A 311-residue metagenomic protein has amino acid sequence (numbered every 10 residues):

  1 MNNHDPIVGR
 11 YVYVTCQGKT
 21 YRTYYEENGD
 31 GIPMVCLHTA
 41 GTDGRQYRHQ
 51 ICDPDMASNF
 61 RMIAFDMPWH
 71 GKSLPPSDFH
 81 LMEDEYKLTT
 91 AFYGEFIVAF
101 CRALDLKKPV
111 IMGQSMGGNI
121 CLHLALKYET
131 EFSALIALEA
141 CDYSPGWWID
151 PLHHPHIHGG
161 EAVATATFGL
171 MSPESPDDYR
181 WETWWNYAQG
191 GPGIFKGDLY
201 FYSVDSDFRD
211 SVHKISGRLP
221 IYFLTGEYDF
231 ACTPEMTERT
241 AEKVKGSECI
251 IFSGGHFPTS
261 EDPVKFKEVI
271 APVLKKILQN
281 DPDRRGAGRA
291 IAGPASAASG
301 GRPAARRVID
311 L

Functional and structural regions predicted by a protein language model:
N2-R22: N-terminal cap/lid segment of alpha/beta-hydrolase-fold proteins
Q17, Y21-F79: Conserved HGGG/HGGXW glycine-rich cap/lid loop of the alpha/beta-hydrolase fold
G18, I63-M112, E268: Active-site loop/oxyanion-hole signature of alpha/beta-hydrolase fold enzymes
H38-A40, P109, G113-S115: Conserved alpha/beta-hydrolase "nucleophile elbow" surrounding the catalytic nucleophile
N119-V163: Flexible "cap/lid" loop of the alpha/beta hydrolase fold
G146, G159-R218: Conserved alpha/beta-hydrolase catalytic His-Asp/Glu region
Y200-E242, S253: Conserved serine/cysteine hydrolase catalytic core
S247-L311: Catalytic active-site module of serine/aspartate enzymes centered on a nucleophile-bearing elbow/loop
